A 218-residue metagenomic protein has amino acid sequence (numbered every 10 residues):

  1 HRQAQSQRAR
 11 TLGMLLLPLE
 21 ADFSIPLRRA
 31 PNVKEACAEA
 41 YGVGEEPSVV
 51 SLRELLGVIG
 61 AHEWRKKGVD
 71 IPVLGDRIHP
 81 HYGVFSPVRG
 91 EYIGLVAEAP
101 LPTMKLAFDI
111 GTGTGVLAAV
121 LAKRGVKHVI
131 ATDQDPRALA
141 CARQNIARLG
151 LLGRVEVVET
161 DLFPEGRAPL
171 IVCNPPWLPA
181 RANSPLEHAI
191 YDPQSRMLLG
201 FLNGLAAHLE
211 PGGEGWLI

Functional and structural regions predicted by a protein language model:
H1-V69: N-terminal auxiliary segments of SAM/dcSAM-dependent transferases
A4, A119, Q134, P193 (+1 more regions): Soluble or luminal CAZymes and related metallo-dependent hydrolases
R53-L101: Class I SAM-dependent transferase core
P80, I146, N174, F201 (+1 more regions): Conserved RecA-like P-loop NTPase ATPase core
R89-C173, P179-N183: Conserved SAM/SAH cofactor-binding pocket of Class I
P185-E210: Glycine-rich S-adenosyl-L-methionine
G212-I218: Conserved beta-strand signature within the Rossmann-like core of class I S-adenosyl-L-methionine
